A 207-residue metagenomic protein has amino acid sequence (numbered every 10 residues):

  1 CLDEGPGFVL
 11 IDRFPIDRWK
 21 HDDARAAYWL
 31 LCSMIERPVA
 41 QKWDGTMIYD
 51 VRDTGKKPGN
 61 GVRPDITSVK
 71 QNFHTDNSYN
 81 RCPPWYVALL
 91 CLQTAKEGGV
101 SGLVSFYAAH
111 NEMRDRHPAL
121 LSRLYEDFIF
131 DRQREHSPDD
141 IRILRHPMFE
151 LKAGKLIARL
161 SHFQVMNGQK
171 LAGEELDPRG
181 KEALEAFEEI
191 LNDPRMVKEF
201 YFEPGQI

Functional and structural regions predicted by a protein language model:
C1-V9, R13-R18, I35, T46-F202 (+1 more regions): Active-site environment of non-heme Fe oxygenases that use a 2-His-1-carboxylate facial triad
D22-W29, L103-S105: "Short basic amphipathic alpha-helical interaction patches in structured regions
A27-V39: A short alpha->loop->secondary-structure connector
